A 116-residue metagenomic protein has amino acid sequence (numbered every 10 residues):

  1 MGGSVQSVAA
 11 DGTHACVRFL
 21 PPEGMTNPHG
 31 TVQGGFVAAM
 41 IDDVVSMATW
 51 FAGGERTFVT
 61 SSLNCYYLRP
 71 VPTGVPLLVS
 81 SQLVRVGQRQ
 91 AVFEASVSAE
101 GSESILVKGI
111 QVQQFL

Functional and structural regions predicted by a protein language model:
M1, T13-A15, V59-L63, V75-L77 (+2 more regions): A generic structural signal for short beta-strands and their flanking turns/coil linkers
M1-V32: Catalytic strand-loop segment that frames the active site of acyl-thioester-processing enzymes
R18-L20, N64-Y66, S80-Q82, S96 (+1 more regions): Residue-level recognition of well-ordered beta-strand positions that form the cores of beta-sheet-rich folds across
E23, M47, S104: Glycine-centered loop/turn positions within well-structured domains that cap or flank conserved ligand/cofactor-binding
H29, E55-R56, R89, E94: A short, glycine- and basic residue-enriched loop/turn that sits immediately adjacent to a domain's principal
H29-D42, S46: Compact, glycine-rich, soluble single-domain proteins
S46-L78, L83: Hydrophobic beta-strand-centered segment that forms part of the acyl-chain substrate-binding groove
V71-T73, L83-L116: HotDog/MaoC-like acyl-thioester-processing domains
